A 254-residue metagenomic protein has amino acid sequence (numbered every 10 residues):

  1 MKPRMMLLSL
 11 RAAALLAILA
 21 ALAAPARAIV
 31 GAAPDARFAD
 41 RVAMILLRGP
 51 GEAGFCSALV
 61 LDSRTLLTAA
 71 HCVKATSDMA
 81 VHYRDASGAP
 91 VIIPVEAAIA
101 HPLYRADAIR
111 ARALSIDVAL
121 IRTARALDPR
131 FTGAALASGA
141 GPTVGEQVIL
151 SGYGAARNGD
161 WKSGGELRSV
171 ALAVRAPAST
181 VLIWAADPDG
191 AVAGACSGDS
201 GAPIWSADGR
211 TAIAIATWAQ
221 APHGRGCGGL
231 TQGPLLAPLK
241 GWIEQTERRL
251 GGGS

Functional and structural regions predicted by a protein language model:
M1-L8: N-terminal secretory signal peptides that target proteins for export/translocation
R11-A21: Bacterial N-terminal signal peptides
L22-A28: Sec/Tat signal peptide C-region and signal peptidase I cleavage site
A28-R37, R48-P50, M79-P129, A137-A140: Conserved catalytic-core segment of clan PA serine endopeptidases
D35-A43, G54-F55, L59-K74, V81 (+3 more regions): C-terminal subregion of chymotrypsin/trypsin-like serine protease catalytic domains
A36-R64, R112, A135-G139, R157 (+1 more regions): N-terminal targeting signals for Sec/Tat export/insertion, comprising classic cleavable signal peptides
G51, L66, C72-K74, R105 (+4 more regions): Solvent-exposed loop/turn segments at secondary-structure junctions within structured extracellular/periplasmic domains
L114-V118, T123-G194, G229-E244: Chymotrypsin/trypsin-fold serine protease catalytic domain
